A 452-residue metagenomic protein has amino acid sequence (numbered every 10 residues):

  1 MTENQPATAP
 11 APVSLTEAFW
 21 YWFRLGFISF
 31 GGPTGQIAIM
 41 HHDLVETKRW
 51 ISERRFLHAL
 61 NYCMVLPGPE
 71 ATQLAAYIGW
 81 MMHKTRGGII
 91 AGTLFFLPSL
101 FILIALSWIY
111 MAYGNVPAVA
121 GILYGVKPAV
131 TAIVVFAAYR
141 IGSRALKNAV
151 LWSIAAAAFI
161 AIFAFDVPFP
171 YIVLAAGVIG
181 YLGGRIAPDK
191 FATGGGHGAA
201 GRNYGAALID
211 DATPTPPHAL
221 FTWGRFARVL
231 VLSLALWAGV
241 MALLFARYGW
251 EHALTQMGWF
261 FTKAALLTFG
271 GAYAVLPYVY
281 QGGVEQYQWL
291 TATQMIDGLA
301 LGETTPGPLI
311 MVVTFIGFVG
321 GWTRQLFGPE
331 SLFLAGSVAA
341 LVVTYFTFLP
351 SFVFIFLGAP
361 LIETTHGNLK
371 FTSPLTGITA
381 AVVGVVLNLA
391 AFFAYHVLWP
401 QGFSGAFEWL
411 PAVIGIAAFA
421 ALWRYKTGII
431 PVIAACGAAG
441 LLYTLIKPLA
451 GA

Functional and structural regions predicted by a protein language model:
M1-L66, Y77-T305, L309-A452: Multi-pass membrane proteins that catalyze or facilitate reactions on polyprenyl-/lipid-phosphate substrates and their
